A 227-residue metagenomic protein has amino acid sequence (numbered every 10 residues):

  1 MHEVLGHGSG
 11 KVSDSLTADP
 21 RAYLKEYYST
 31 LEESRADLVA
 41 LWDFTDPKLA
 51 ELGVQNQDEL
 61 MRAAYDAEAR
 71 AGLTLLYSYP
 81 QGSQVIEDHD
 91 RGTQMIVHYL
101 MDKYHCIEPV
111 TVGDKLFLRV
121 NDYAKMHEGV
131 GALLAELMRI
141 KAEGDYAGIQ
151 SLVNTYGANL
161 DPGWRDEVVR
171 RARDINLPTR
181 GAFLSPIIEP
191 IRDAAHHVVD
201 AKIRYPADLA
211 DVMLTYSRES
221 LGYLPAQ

Functional and structural regions predicted by a protein language model:
M1-K11, A36, L41: Active-site recognition of the HExxH zinc-binding catalytic motif
L5-G8, S13-S15, D46, A50: Flexible loop/turn segments at secondary-structure boundaries
G10-S34: Post-HEXXH active-site segment of zinc metalloproteases
L24, Y28, G92-L100, G157-W164 (+1 more regions): Short amphipathic alpha-helical patches
S29-D46: An active-site-proximal "capping" alpha-helix that borders the catalytic cofactor pocket
L41-E143: Long, well-structured alpha-helical subdomains associated with metal-dependent extracellular/ecto-lumenal hydrolases
G113-Q227: Non-catalytic terminal regions of proteins
